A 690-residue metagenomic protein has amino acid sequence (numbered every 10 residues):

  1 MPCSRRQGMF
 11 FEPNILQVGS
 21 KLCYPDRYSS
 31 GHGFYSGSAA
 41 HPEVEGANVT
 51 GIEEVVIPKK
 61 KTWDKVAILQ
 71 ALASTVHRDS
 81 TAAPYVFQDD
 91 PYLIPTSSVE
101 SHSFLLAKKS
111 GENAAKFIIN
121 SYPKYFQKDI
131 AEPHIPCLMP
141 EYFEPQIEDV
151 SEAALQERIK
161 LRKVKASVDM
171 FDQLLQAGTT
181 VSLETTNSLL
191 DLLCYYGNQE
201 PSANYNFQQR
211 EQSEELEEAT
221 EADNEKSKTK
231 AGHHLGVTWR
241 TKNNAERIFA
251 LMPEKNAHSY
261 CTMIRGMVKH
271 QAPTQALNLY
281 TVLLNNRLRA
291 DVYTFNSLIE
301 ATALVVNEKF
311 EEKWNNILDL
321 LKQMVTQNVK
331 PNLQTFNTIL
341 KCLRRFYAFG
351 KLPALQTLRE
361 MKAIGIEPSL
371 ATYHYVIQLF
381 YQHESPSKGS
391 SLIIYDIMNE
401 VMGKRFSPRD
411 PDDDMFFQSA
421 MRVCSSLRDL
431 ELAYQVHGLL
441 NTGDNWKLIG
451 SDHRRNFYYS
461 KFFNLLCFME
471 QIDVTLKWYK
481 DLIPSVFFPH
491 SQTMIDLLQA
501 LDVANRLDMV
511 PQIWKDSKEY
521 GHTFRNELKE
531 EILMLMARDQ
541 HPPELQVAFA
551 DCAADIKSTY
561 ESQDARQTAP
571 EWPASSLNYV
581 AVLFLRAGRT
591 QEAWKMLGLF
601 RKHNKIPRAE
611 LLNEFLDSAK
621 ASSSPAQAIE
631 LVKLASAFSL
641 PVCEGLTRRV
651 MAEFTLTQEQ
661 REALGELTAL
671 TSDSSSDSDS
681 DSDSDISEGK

Functional and structural regions predicted by a protein language model:
M1-K690: A basic, Ser/Thr-enriched alpha-helical scaffold prevalent in eukaryotic organelle gene-expression machinery
